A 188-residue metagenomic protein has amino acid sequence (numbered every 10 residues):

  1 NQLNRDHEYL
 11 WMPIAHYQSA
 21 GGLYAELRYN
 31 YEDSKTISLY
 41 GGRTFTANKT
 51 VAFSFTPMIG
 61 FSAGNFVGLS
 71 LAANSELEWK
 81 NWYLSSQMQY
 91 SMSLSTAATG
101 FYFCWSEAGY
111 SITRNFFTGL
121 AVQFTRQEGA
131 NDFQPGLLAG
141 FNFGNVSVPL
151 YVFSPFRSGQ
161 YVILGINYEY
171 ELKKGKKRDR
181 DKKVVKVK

Functional and structural regions predicted by a protein language model:
N4-G22, Y31-K35, T44-T46, A63-K188: Outer-membrane beta-barrel transmembrane domain signature
E26-L27: N-terminal carbohydrate-binding/catalytic regions of secreted carbohydrate-active enzymes
K35-F61: Glycine/small-residue-rich loop that forms an oxyanion/phosphate-binding "nest" at active or ligand-binding sites
